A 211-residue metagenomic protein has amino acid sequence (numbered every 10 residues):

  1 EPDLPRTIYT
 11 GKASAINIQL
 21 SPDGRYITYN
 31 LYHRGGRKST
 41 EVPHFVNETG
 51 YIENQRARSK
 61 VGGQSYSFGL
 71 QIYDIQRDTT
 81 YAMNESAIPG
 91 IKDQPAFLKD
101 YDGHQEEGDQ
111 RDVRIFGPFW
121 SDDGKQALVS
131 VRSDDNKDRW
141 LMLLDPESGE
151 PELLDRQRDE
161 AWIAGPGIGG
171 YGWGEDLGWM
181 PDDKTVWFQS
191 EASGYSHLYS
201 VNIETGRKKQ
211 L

Functional and structural regions predicted by a protein language model:
E1-L211: Beta-propeller folds
